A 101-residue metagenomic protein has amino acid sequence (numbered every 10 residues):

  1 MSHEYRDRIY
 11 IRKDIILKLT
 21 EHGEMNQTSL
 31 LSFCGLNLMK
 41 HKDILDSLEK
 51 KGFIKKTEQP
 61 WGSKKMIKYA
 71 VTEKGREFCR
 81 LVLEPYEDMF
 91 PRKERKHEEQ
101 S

Functional and structural regions predicted by a protein language model:
M1-I16: Short alpha-helical segments that sit at the start of domains
R6, G35-K50: Short amphipathic alpha-helical interaction segments
I16-E21, L83: Short, locally clustered residues in the helix-turn-helix/winged-helix DNA-binding domain
E21-H22, L36: Short helix-capping/turn signature of helix-turn-helix
E24-F33: Short acidic, hydrophobic short linear motifs in intrinsically disordered regions
E49-P60: A short, conserved structural fragment
K65-R80: Basic, amphipathic "hinge/linker" alpha-helix immediately C-terminal to the N-terminal HTH DNA-binding motif
E77-S101: Amphipathic alpha-helical dimerization/coiled-coil segments that flank or bridge DNA-binding/regulatory modules
